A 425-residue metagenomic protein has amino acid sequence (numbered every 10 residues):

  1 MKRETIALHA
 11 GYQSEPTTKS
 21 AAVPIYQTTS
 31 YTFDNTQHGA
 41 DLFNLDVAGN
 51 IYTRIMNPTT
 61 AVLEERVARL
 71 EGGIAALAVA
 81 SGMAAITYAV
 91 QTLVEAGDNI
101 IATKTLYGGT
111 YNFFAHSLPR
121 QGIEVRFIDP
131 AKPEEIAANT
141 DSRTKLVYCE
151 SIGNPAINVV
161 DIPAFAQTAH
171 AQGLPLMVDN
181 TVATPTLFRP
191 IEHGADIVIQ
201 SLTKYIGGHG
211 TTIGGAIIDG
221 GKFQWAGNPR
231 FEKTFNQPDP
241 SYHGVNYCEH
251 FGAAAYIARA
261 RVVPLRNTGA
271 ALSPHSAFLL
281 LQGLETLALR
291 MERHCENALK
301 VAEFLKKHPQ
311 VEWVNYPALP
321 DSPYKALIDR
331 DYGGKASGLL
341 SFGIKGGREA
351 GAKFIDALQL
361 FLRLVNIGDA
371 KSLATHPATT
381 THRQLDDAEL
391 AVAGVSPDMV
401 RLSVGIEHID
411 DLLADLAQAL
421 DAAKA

Functional and structural regions predicted by a protein language model:
M1, A115, E124, S142 (+4 more regions): PLP-dependent enzyme catalytic core of the Aspartate aminotransferase-like
M1-N57, E65-R66: N-terminal "arm"/small-domain region of PLP-dependent enzymes with the aminotransferase-like
A7-P16, A76-K307: Conserved PLP-enzyme active-site core in the AAT-like
N35-T87, G109-S117: Conserved N-terminal alpha-helix of the aminotransferase class I/II PLP-enzyme fold
V147, G215-I217, V314, L340 (+1 more regions): Well-ordered beta-strand positions enriched in small/hydrophobic/aromatic, beta-favoring residues
I152, T181-A183, L319, K345 (+1 more regions): Active-site beta-loop-alpha junctions enriched in small/polar residues
I218, S341-G343, S403-G405: Short hydrophobic/aromatic beta-strand micro-patches that form the beta-sheet surface supporting nucleotide- or nucleic
T268-A271, H275-A277, Q282, T286 (+4 more regions): Conserved small-domain helix->loop->beta segment predominantly found in fold-type I
